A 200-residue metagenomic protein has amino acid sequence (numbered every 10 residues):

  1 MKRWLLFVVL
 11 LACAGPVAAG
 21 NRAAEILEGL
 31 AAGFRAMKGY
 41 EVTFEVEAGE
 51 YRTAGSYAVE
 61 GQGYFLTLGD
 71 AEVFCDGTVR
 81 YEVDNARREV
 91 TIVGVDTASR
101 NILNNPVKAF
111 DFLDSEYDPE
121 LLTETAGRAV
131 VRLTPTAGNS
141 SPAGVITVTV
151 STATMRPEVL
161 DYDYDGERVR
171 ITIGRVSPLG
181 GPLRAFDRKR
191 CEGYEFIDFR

Functional and structural regions predicted by a protein language model:
M1-W4: Positively charged n-region of N-terminal signal peptides that target proteins for export
L6-V9: Sec-dependent N-terminal signal peptides
A19-G20, G49, T125-A129, P135-V145 (+1 more regions): Non-transmembrane domains of secretory- and envelope-associated proteins
G20-G39, E45, G77-G144, F199-R200: Flexible, processing/modification-adjacent segments and terminal tails in exported/periplasmic/extracellular proteins
Y40-F44, T53-Y57, Y64-L66, G144 (+1 more regions): One face of beta-strands
T43-E47, A58-E60, T67-G69, D76 (+7 more regions): A structural detector for beta-sheet-dominated domains
R52, S56-N104, Y164, R168-R170: An acidic-aromatic
